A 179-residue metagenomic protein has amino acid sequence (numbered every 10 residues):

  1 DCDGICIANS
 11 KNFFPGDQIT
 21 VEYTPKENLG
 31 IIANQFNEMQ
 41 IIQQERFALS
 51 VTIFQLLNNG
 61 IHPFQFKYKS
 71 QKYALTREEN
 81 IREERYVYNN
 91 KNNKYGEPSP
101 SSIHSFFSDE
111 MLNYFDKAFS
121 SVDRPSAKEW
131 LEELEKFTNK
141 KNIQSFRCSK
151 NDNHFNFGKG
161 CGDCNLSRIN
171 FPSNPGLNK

Functional and structural regions predicted by a protein language model:
D1-Q35: Activation segment/activation loop of eukaryotic-type protein kinase catalytic domains
C2, Q71, E133: Short acidic/histidine-centered micro-motifs embedded in hydrophobic/aromatic stretches that mark compact functional
S10-K11, L29, F54-H62, E135-T138: Hydrophobic/aromatic-lined pockets within catalytic cores
Q18-V21, S108-L112, A127: Hydrophobic faces of stable alpha-helices that mediate helix-helix packing
N37-L112: Conserved C-lobe activation region of Hanks-type protein kinase-like domains
I61-H62, S120-D123: Activation segment of ePK-like protein kinases, specifically the conserved APE
N113, P125-K179: Regulatory extensions appended to serine/threonine kinase catalytic cores
Y114-F119: Short C-terminal capping segment of an alpha-helix within the protein kinase catalytic domain
